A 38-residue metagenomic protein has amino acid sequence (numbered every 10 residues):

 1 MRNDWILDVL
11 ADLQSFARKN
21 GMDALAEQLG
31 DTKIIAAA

Functional and structural regions predicted by a protein language model:
M1-D23: N-terminal acidic leader/helix
S15-A38: Short, charge-rich amphipathic interface segments used for partner binding and complex assembly
